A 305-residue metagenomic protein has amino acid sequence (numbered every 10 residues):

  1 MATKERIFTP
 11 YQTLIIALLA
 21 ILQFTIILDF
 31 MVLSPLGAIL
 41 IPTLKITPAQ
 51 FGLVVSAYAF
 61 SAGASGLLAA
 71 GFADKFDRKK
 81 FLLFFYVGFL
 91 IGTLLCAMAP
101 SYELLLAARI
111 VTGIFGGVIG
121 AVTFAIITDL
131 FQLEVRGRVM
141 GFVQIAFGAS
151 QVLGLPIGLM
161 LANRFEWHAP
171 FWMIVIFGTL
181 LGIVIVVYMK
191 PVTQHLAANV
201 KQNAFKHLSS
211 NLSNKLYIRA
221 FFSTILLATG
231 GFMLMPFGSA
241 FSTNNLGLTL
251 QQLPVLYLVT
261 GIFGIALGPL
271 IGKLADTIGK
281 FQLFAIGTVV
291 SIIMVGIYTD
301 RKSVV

Functional and structural regions predicted by a protein language model:
A2-T9, V192-A220: Juxtamembrane intracellular "pre-TM" segments in multi-pass secondary transporters
S34, L216-L258: Extracytoplasmic gate region of multi-pass secondary transporters
K45, D77, M98-L104, G247 (+1 more regions): Helix-breaking motifs and short loop linkers at transmembrane-helix boundaries and internal kinks in secondary membrane
A64-P100: Conserved MFS/SLC helix-loop-helix module at the cytosolic interface between two early adjacent transmembrane helices
K80-L94, Q282-I297: Structural signature of the two symmetry-related core transmembrane helices
G92, E103-V111: Paired small-residue
A108-F147: Cytoplasmic helix-loop-helix junction between adjacent transmembrane helices in 12-TM secondary transporters
F142-V187: Helix-loop-helix hairpin linking two adjacent transmembrane segments in secondary transporters
